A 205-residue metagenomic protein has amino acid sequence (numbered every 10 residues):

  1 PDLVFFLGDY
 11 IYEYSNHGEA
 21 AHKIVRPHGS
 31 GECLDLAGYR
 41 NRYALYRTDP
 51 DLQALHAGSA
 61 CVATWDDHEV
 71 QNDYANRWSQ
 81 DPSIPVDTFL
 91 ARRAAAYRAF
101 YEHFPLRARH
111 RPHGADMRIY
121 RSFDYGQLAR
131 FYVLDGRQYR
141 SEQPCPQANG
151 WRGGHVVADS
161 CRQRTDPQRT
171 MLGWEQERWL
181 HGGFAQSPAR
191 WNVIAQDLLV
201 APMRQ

Functional and structural regions predicted by a protein language model:
P1-Q205: Metal-dependent phosphoester/phosphodiester hydrolase catalytic core
